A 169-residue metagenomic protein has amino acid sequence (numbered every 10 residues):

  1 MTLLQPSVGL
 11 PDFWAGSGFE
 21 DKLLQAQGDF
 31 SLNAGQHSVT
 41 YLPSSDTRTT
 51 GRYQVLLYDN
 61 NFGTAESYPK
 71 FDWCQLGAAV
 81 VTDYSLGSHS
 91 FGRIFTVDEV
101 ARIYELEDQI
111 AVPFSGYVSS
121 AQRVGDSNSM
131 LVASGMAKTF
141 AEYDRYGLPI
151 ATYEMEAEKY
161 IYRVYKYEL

Functional and structural regions predicted by a protein language model:
M1-L169: Histidine-/acidic-rich catalytic cores in large beta-rich domains
